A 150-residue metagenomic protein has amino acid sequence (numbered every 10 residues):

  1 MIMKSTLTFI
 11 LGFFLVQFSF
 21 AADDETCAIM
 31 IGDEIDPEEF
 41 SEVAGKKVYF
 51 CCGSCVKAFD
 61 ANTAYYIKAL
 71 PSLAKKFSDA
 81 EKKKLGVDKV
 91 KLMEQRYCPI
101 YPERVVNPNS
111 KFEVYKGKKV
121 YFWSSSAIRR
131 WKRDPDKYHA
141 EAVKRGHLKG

Functional and structural regions predicted by a protein language model:
M1-M3: N-terminal secretory signal peptides that target proteins for export/translocation
S5-Q17: Bacterial N-terminal signal peptides
S19-G150: Intrinsically disordered, low-complexity terminal tails/loops enriched in metal-binding residues
